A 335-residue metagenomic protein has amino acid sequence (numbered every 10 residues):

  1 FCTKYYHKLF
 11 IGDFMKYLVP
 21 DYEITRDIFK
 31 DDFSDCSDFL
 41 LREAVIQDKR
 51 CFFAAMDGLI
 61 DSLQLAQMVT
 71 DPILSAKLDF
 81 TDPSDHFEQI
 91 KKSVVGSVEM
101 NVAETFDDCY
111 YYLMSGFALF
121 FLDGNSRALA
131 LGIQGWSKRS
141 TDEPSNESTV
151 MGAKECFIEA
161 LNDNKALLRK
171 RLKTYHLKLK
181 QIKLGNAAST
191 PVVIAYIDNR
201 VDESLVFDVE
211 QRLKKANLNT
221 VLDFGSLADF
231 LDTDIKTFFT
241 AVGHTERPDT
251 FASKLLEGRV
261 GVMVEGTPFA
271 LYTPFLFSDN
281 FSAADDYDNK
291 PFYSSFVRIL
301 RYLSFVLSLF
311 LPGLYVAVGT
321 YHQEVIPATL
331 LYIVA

Functional and structural regions predicted by a protein language model:
F1-L311, Y315, E324-A328: Membrane-embedded alpha-helical signal segments
T320-A335: Membrane-interface interhelical connector segments
